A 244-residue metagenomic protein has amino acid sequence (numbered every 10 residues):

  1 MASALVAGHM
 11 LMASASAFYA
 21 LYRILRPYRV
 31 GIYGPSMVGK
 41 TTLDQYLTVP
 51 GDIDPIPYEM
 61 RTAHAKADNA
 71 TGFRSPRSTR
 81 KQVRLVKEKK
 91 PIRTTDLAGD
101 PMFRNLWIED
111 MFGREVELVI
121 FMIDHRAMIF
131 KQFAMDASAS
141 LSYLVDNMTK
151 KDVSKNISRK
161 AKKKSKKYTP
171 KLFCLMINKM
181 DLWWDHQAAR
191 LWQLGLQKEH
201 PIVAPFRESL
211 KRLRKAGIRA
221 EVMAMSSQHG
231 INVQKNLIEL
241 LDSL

Functional and structural regions predicted by a protein language model:
M1-A7: Charged, amphipathic alpha-helical linker segments immediately N-terminal to NTP-binding catalytic cores
A7-A67, V86-E88: Conserved G1/Walker A P-loop phosphate-binding module
G39-K40, W183, S226-L244: Conserved GTPase G-domain signal focused on the G5
E59-R104: Switch I (G2) and immediately adjacent beta-strands of P-loop GTPase domains
S75, V83-K87, D100, D110-V116 (+2 more regions): Conserved catalytic network of the ASCE P-loop NTPase/AAA+ motor domain
K89-Y143: Switch II of P-loop NTPase G domains
L118, L172-C174, E221: Proline-centered loop/turn at the N-terminus of a beta-strand
D124-R214: Conserved C-terminal guanine-recognition region of P-loop GTPase G domains, centered on the G4
